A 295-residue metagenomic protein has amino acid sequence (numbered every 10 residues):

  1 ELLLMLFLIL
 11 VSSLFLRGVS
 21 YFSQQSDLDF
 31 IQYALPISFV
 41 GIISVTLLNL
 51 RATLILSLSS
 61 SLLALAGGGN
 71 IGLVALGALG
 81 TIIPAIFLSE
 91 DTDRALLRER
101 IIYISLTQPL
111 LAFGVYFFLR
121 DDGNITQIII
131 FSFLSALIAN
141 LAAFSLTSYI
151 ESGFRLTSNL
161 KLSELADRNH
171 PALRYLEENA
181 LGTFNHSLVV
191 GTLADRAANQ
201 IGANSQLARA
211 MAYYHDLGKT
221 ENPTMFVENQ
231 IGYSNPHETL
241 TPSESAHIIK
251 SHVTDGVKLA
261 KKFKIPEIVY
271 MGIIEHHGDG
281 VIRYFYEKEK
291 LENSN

Functional and structural regions predicted by a protein language model:
E1-L2, A203: Short coil/turn connectors at secondary-structure junctions
L3-E177, L181-F184: Generic detector of multi-pass transmembrane helix bundles and their immediately adjacent loops in polytopic membrane
L173-N295: Divalent metal-dependent catalytic cores for phosphoryl transfer on phosphate-bearing substrates
